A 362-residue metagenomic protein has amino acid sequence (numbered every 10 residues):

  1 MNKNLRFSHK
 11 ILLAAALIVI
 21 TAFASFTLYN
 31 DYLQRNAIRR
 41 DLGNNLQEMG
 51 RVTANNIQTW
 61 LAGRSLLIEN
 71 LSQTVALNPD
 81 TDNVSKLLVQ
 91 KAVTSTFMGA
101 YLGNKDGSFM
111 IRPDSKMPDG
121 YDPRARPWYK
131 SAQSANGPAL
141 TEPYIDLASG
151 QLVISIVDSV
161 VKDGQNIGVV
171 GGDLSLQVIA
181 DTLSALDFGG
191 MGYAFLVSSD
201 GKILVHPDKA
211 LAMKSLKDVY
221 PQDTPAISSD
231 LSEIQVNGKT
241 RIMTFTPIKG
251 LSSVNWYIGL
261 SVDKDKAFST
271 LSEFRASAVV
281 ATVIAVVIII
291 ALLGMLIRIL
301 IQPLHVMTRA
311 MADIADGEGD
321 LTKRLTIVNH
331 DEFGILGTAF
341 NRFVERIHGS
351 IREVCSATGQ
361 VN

Functional and structural regions predicted by a protein language model:
K3-N36: Extreme N-terminal signal-anchor transmembrane helix of membrane signaling/transducer proteins, especially in bacteria
L12, N30-M49, T53-W60, D80 (+5 more regions): Juxtamembrane interface helices immediately C-terminal to a transmembrane segment
A14, T27-Y32, S277, A281-Q302 (+1 more regions): Cytosolic-side ends of inner-membrane transmembrane helices, especially those that anchor bacterial signal-transduction
R40, S269-V280, R298-N362: Polar/charged heptad-repeat coiled-coil helices used as signal-transmission/dimerization stalks
N44-L140: Extracytoplasmic/periplasmic sensory segments of membrane signal-transduction proteins
D80-T96, Q165, V169, D173-A212 (+2 more regions): Solvent-exposed, extracytoplasmic
V93-T96, K105-L186, G190-Y193, E233-G238: Extracytoplasmic/periplasmic ligand-binding sensor regions of membrane-associated signaling proteins
D218-A276: Extracellular/periplasmic juxtamembrane segments that couple receptor/chemosensory ectodomains to their
